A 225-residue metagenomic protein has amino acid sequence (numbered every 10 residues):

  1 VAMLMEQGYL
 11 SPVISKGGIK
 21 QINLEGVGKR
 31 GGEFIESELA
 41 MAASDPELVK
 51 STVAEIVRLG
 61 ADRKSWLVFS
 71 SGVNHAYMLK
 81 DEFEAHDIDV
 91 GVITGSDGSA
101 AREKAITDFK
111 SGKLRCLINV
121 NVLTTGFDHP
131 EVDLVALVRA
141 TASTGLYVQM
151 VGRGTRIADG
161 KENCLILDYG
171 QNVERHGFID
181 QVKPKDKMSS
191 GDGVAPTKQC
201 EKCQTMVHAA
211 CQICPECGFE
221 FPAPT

Functional and structural regions predicted by a protein language model:
V1-S11, A158-A210, E220-P222: A conserved SF2-helicase RecA2
V1-S70: Conserved interdomain linker/interface between the two RecA-like ATPase lobes of SF2 helicase motors
M3-E6, I19-L24, V73-N74, G98-S99 (+4 more regions): Conserved nucleotide-binding/hydrolysis micro-motifs of P-loop NTPases
G8, L117-V135, G152-R156: SF2 helicase motor core recognition
L10-V13, D87-D89, P130-L134, G160-L165: Short glycine-/polar-rich loops that comprise or flank the Walker A/P-loop and associated switch/sensor motifs
L67, A76-E84, I88-T124: Conserved helicase ATPase core of P-loop NTP-dependent helicases/translocases
E82, A105-D108, E131, L146-R153: Alpha-helical scaffold elements adjacent to nucleotide-binding pockets in ATP/GTP-utilizing enzyme cores
A142-C164: Conserved SF2 helicase motif VI
